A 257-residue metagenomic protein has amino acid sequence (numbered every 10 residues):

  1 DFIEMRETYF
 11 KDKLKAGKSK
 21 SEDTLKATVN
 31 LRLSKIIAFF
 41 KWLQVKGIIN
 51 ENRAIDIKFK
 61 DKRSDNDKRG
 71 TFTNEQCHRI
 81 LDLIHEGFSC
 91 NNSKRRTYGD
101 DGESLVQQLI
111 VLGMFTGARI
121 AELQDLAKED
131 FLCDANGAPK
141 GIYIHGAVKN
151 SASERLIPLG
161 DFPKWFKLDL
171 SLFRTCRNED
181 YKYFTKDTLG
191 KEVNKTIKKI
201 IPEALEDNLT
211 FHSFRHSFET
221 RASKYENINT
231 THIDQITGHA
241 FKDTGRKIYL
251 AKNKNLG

Functional and structural regions predicted by a protein language model:
D1-K11, N50-R53, D180-K186, F211: A Lys/Arg-rich helix-loop hairpin that forms a DNA/phosphate-binding surface
D1-W42, D56-K58, N194: Short, Lys/Arg-enriched alpha-helical recognition elements, typified by the DNA-recognition helix
E4, D82, D125, C133 (+1 more regions): Phosphate-coordinating loops and pocket residues in cytosolic domains that bind phosphorylated ligands
E22-K26, N30-S34, V45, I49-E51 (+2 more regions): Basic, Lys/Arg- and aromatic-enriched nucleic-acid-binding interface segment
K46, Q108-V111, F115, E122 (+2 more regions): C-terminal catalytic core of tyrosine-transesterase DNA break-rejoin enzymes
T71, V148, T237-G257: Catalytic-site neighborhood detector that most strongly recognizes the C-terminal catalytic loop/helix of tyrosine
T116, D125-F166: Conserved tyrosine-mediated DNA breakage-rejoining catalytic core shared by Y-recombinases
K149-K198, T210: C-terminal catalytic core of Y-nucleophile DNA break-rejoin enzymes
